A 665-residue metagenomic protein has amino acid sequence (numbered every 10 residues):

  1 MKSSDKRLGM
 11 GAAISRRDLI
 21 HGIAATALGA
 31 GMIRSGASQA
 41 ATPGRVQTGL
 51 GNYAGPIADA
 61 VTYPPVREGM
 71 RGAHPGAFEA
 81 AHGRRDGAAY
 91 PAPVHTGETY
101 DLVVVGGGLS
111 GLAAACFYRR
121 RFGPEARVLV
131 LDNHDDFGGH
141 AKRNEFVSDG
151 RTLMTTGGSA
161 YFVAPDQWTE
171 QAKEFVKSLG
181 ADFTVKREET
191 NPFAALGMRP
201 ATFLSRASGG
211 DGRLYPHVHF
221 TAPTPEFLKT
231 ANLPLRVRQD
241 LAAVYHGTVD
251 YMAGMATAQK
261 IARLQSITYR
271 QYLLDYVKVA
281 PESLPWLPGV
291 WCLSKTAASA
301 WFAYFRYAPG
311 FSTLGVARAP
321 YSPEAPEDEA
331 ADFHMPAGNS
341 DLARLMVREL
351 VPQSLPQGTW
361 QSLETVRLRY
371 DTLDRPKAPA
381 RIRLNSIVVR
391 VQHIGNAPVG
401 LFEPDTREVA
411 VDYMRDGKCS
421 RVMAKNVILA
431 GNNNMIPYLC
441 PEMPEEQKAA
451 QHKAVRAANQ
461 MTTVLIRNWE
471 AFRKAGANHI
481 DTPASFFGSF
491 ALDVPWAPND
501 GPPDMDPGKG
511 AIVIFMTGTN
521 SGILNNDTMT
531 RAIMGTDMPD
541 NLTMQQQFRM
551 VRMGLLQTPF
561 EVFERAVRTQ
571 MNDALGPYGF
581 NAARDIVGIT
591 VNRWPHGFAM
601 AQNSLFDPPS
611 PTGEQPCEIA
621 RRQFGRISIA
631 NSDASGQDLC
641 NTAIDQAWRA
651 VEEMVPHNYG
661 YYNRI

Functional and structural regions predicted by a protein language model:
M1-I14, T42: N-terminal secretory signal peptides
S15-M32: N-terminal export leaders
S35-R45: Signal peptide processing junction and immediate N-terminal pro/mature segment of secreted/exported proteins
G44-P91, E145, M414, L465 (+1 more regions): Conserved flavin/dinucleotide-binding core of flavoenzymes
R71, E79, R85, A89-A262: N-terminal glycine-rich phosphate/pyrophosphate-binding loop and immediately adjacent elements
D101-A113, L131-H134, L384, V388 (+5 more regions): Conserved beta-strand->loop/alpha-helix structural units within folded catalytic cores of enzymes with alpha/beta
H246-V389, H393-T406: Active-site/ligand-binding neighborhood in enzyme catalytic cores
P376, A380, L384-N526: Mid-domain catalytic core of redox enzymes that form a hydrophobic substrate pocket/lid adjacent to a catalytic redox
